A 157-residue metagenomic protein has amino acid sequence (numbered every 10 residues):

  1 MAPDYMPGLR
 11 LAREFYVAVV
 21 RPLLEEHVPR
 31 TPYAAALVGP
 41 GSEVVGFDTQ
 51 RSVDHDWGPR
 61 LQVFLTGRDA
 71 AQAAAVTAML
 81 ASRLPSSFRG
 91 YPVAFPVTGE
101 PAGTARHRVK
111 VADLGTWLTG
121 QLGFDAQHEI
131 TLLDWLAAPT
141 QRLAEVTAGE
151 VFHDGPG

Functional and structural regions predicted by a protein language model:
M1-P22: N-terminal regions immediately upstream of nucleotidyltransferase
P3-P7, T66-D69, D113: Helix N-cap and loop-to-helix transition residues
L9-R10, R51, V111, E129: Generic detection of intrinsically disordered/low-complexity segments and helix-coil linkers/edges
Y16-V28, L80-L84: Hydrophobic, Leu/Ile/Phe/Ala-enriched alpha-helical segments that form helix-helix packing faces
R21-P59, L65: Active-site nucleotide-donor binding segment shared across nucleotidyl transfer reactions
D48-H55, P59-F88: An N-terminal, globular interaction/scaffold subdomain
Q72-A74, A78-G157: Conserved NTP/Mg2+-binding pocket subregion across the NTase superfamily
